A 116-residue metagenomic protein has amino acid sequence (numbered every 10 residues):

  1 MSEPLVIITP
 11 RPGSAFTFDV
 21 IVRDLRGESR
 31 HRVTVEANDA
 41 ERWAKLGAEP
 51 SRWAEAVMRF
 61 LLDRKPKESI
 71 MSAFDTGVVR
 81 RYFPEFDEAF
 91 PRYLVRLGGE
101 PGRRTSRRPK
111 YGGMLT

Functional and structural regions predicted by a protein language model:
M1, E28, K67, R96 (+1 more regions): Ser/Thr/Pro-rich, acidic low-complexity intrinsically disordered regulatory segments
M1-E28: Short, charged/polar N-terminal "headpieces" of proteins
S2-L5, R11, V35-A37, K45-L46 (+1 more regions): Intrinsic disorder
I8, V20, V33-V35, V79 (+1 more regions): Generic structural hydrophobic/aromatic packing signal, biased to beta-strands
F18, R32, D39, E88-P91 (+3 more regions): Aromatic-enriched hydrophobic runs in primary sequence
L25-R42: Short acidic, glycine/tyrosine-flanked loop/strand segments centered on an H-E-D-like triad
G47-G99: Acidic, low-complexity intrinsically disordered segments
